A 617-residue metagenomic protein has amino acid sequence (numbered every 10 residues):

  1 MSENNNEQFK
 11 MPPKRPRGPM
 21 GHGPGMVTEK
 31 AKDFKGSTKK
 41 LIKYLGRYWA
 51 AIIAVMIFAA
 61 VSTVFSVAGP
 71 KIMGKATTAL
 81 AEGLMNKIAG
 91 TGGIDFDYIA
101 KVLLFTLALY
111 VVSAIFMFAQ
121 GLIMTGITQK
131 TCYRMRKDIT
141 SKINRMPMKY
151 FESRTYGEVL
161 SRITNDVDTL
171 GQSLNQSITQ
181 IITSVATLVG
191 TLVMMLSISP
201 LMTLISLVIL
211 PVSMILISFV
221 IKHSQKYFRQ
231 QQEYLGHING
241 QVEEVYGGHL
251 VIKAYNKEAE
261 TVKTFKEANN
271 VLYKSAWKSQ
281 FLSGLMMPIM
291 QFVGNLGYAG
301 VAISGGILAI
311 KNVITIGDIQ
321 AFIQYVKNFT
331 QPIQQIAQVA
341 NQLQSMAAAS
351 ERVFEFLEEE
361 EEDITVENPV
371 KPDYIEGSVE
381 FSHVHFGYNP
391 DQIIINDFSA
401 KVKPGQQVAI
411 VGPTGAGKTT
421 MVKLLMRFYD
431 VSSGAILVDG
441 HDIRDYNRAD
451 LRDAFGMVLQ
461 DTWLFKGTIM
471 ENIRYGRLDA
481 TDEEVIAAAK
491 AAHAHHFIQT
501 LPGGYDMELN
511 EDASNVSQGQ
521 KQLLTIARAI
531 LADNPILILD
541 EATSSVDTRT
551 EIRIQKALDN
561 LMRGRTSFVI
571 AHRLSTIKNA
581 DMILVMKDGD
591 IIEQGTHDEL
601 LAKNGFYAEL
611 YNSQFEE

Functional and structural regions predicted by a protein language model:
M1-K35, A89: Membrane-proximal cytosolic tails and large cytosolic loops of membrane proteins
S2, T365-V366, P372-E617: ABC-type nucleotide-binding domain
M20-E29, Q129, K137-S161, N165-V167 (+6 more regions): Short intracellular "coupling" helices and adjacent cytoplasmic loop segments at the cytosolic face of multi-pass
D33-W49, V159: A short amphipathic helical element positioned immediately N-terminal to and/or at the very start of a transmembrane
G46, L104, F116, Q120 (+5 more regions): Hydrophobic alpha-helical transmembrane segments of ABC transporter permease domains
I52-F116, S197-L201, N312-I316: Transmembrane helix-loop-helix hairpins at lipid-water interfaces of multipass membrane proteins, especially the type-1
G83, M194-V208, K278-E351, F356-L357: Helix-loop-helix
M148-K149, V167-L174, I178, A186 (+6 more regions): An intracellular "coupling" helix at the cytosolic face of ABC transporter transmembrane type-1 domains
